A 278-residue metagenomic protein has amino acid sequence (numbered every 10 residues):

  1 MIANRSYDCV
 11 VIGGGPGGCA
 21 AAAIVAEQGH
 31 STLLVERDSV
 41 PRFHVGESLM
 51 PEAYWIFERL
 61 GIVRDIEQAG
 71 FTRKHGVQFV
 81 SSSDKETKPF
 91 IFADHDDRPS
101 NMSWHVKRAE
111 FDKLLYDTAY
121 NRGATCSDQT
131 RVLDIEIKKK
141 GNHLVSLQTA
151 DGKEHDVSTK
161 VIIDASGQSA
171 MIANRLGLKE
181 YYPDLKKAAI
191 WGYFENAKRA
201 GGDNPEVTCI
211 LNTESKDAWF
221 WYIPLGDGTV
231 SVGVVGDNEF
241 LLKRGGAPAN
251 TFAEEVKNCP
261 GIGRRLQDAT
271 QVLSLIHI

Functional and structural regions predicted by a protein language model:
A3-G15: Beta1/beta-strand and adjacent pyrophosphate-binding region of the FAD-binding site in flavoprotein oxidoreductases
G18: N-terminal Rossmann-fold NAD(P) dinucleotide-binding loop
A26-V45: Glycine-rich FAD pyrophosphate-binding loop
H44-S83: N-terminal FAD cofactor-binding segment of flavoenzymes
I56-R59, F111-T125: N-terminal Rossmann-like dinucleotide/flavin-binding domain of flavoprotein oxidoreductases that bind FAD/FMN
D96-D117, L242, A247: Short beta-strand to alpha-helix junction loop
T118-G261: Predominantly flavin-linked oxidoreductase catalytic cores and closely associated redox partners
I276-I278: Conserved small/polar residues in nucleotide/adenosyl-binding loops
